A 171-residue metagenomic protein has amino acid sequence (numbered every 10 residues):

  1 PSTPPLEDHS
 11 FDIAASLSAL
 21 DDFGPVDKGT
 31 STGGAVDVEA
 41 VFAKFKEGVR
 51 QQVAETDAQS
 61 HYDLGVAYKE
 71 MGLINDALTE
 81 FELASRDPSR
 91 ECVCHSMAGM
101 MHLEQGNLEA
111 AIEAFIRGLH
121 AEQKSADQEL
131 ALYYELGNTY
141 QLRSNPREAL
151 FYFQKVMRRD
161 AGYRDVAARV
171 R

Functional and structural regions predicted by a protein language model:
P1-T79, S89-E91, M100, Q105: Intrinsically disordered, low-complexity acidic segments enriched in Asp/Glu and Pro
S85-R86, H120, M157-R158: Conserved structural position within tetratricopeptide repeats
